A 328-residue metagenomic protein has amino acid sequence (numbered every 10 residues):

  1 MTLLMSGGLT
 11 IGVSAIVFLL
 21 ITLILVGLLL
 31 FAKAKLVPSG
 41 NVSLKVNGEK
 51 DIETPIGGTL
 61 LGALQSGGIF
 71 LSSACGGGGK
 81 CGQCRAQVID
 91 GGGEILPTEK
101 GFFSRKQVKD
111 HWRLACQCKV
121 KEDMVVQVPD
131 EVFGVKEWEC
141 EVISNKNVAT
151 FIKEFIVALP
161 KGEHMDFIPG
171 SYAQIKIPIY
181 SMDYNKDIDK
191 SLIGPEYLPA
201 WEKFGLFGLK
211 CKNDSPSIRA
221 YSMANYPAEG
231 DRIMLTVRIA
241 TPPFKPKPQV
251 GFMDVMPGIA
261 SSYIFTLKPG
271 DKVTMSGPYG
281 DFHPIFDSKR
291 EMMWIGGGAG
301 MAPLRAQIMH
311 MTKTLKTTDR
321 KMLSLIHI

Functional and structural regions predicted by a protein language model:
M1-G8: Short, strongly hydrophobic alpha-helical membrane anchors
V26-V46: Transmembrane-cytosolic junction motif
N41-G58: Membrane-cytosol interface motif
L61-S72, G82-F133: Iron-sulfur (Fe-S) cluster-binding segments and ferredoxin-like electron-carrier domains, especially [2Fe-2S]
S144-P269: Ferredoxin-reductase
G277-K289: A short, basic/flexible loop-to-alpha-helix module at the beginning of a structural domain
I326-I328: Conserved small/polar residues in nucleotide/adenosyl-binding loops
